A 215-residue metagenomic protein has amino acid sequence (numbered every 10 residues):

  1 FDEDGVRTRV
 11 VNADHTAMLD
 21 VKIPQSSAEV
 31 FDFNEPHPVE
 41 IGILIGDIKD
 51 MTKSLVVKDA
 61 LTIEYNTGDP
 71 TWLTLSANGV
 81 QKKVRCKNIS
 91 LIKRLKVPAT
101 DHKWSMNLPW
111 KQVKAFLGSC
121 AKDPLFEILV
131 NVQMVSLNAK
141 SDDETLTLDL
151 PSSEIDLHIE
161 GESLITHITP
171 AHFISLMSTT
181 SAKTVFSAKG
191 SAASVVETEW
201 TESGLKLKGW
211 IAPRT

Functional and structural regions predicted by a protein language model:
E3-K122, L129-T215: DNA polymerase sliding clamps and clamp-related checkpoint/processivity subunits
